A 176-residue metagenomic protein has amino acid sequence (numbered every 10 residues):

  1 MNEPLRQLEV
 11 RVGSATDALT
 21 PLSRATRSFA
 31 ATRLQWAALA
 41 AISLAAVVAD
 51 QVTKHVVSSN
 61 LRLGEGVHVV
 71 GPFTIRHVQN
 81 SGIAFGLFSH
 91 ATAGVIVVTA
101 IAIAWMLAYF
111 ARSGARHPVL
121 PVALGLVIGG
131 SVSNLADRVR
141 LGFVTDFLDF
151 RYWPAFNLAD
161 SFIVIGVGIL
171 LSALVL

Functional and structural regions predicted by a protein language model:
M1-L176: Alpha-helical transmembrane bundles and membrane-interface segments of multipass inner-membrane proteins
